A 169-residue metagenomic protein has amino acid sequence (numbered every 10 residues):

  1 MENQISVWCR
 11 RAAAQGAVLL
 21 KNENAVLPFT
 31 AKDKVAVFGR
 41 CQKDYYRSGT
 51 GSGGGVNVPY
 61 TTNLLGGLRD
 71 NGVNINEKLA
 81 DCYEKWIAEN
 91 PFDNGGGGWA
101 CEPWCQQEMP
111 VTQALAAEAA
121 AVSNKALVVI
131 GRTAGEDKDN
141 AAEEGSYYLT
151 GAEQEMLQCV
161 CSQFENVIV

Functional and structural regions predicted by a protein language model:
E2-V169: C-terminal non-catalytic regions of proteins with extracellular/luminal or membrane-system context
